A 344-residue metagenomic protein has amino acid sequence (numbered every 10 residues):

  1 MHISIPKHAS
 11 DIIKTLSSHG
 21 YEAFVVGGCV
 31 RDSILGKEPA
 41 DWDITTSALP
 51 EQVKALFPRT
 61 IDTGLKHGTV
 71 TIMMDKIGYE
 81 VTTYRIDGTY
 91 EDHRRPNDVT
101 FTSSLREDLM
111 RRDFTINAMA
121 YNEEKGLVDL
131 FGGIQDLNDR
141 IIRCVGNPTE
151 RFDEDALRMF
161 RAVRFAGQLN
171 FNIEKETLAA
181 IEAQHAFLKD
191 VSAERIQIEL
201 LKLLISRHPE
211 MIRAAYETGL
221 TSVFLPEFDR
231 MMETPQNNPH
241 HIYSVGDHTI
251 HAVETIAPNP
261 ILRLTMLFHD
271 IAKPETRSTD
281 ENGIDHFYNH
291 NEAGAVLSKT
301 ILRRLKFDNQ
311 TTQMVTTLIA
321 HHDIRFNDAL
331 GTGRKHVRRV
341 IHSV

Functional and structural regions predicted by a protein language model:
M1-V344: Catalytic cores of the polymerase beta-like nucleotidyltransferase superfamily and closely associated nucleotide
